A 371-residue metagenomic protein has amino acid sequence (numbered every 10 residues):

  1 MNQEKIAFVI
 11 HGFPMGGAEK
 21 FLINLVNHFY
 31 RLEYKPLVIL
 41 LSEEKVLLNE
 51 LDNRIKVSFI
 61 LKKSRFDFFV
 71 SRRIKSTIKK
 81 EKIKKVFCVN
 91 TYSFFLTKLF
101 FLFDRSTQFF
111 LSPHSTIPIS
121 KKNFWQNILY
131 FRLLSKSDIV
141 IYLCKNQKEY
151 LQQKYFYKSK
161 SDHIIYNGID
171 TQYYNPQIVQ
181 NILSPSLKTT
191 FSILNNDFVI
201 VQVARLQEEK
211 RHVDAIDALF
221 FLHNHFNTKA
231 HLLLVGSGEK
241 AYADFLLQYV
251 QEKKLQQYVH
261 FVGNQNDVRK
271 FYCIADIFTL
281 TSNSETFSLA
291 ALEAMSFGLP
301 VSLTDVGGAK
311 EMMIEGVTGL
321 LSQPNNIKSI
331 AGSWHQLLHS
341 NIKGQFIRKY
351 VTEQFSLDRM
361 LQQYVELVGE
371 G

Functional and structural regions predicted by a protein language model:
F8-G16, K20-F69, Q147-F156, G238-K240: N-terminal strand-loop element at the rim of the active site of nucleotide-sugar-dependent glycosyltransferases
G16-N24, F198-H223, L232, D244 (+1 more regions): A conserved mid-protein helix/loop that constitutes part of the nucleotide-sugar donor-binding site
L40, P300-L303, M313: Short hydrophobic beta-strand element within catalytic cores of glycosyltransferases and related nucleotide-activated
C88-L96, P113: Short His-centered aromatic/hydrophobic patch
S137-I164, I169-Y174: A short, active-site helix/loop in glycosyltransferases that binds the activated sugar's phosphate group
N264, N283: Aromatic "clamp/platform" in nucleotide-sugar-dependent glycosyltransferases that forms part of the donor/acceptor
I314-G316, L320-I327, Q336-N341: Conserved acidic donor-binding segment of nucleotide-sugar-dependent glycosyltransferases
Q336, I342-E366: A short, well-ordered alpha-helix in the C-terminal region of glycosyltransferases
